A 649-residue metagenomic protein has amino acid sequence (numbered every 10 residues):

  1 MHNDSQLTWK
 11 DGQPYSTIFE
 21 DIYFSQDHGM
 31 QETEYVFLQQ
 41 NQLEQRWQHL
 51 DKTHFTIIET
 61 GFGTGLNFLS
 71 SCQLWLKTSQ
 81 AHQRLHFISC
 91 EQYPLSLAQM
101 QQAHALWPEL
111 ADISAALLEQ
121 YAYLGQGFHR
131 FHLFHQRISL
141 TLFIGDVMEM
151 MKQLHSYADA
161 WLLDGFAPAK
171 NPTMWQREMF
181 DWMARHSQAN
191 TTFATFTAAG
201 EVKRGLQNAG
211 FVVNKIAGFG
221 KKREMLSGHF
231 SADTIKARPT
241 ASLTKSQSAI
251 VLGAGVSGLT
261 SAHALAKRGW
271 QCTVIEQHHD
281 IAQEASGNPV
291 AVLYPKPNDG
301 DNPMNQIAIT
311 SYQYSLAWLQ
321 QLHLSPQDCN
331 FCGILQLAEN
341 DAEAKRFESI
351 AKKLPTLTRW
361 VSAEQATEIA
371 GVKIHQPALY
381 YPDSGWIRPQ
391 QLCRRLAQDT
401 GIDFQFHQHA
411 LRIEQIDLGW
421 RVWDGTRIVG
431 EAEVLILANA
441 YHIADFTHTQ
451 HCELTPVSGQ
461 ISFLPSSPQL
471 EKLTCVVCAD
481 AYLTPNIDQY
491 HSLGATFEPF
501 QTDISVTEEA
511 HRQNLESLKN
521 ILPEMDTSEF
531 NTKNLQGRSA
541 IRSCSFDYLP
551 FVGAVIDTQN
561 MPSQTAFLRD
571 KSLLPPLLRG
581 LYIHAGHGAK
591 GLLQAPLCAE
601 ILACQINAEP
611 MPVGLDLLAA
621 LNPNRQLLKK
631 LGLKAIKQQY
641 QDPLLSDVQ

Functional and structural regions predicted by a protein language model:
M1-F55, C72-W107, N624: Rossmann-like AdoMet
Q102-K152: S-adenosyl-L-methionine
A111-S114, D299-N302, S325-L335, A363-A397 (+2 more regions): Helix-loop-beta segment of a Rossmann-like dinucleotide-binding subdomain
A194, G300-S311, L337-E343, A378-A397 (+3 more regions): Short beta-strand to alpha-helix junction loop
S227, T234-K245, I250-R268, Q277 (+5 more regions): Active-site substrate-recognition segment that forms the wall of the catalytic cavity or substrate channel
V290-I369: Dinucleotide-binding Rossmann-like beta1-alpha1 core, especially the glycine-rich loop that anchors the ADP
T358, S528-Q649: C-terminal catalytic lobe of FAD-dependent flavoproteins
Y380-G425, G430, V434, A438-N439 (+1 more regions): Helical element adjacent to the flavin cofactor pocket in flavoenzyme catalytic cores
